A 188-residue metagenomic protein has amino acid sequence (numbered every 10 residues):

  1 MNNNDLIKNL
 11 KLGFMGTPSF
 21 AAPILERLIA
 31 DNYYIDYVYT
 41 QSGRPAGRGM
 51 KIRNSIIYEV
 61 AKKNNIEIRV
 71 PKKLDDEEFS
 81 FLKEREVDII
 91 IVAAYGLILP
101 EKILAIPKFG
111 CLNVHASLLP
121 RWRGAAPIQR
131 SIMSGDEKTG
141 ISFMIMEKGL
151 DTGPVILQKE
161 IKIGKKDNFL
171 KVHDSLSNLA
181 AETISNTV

Functional and structural regions predicted by a protein language model:
M1-R48: N-terminal Rossmann-like dinucleotide-binding module
A21-P23, F79, L99-E101: Short, well-ordered alpha-helical microsegments
D31, Q41, I89-V188: Donor/substrate-binding cores of folate-linked one-carbon enzymes
Y34, N65-E67, G110: Conserved beta-strand segments of alpha/beta enzyme cores
R44-K62: N-terminal beta-loop-helix "entrance" segment that forms/cooperates in small-molecule cofactor or anionic ligand
E67-E78: Glycine-rich, highly charged phosphate/nucleotide-binding loops
D76-E86: Short amphipathic alpha-helix with an adjacent loop that forms part of the alpha/beta core around
